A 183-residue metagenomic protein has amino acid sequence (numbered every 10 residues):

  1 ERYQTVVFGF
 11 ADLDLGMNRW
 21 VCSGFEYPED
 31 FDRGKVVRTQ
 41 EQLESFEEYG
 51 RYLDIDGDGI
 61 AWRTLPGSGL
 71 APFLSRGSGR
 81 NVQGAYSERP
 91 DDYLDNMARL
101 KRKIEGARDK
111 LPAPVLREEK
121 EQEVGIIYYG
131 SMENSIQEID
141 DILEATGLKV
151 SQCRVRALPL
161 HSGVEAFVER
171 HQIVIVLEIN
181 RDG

Functional and structural regions predicted by a protein language model:
E1-G183: Flexible, low-complexity linker and terminal segments
